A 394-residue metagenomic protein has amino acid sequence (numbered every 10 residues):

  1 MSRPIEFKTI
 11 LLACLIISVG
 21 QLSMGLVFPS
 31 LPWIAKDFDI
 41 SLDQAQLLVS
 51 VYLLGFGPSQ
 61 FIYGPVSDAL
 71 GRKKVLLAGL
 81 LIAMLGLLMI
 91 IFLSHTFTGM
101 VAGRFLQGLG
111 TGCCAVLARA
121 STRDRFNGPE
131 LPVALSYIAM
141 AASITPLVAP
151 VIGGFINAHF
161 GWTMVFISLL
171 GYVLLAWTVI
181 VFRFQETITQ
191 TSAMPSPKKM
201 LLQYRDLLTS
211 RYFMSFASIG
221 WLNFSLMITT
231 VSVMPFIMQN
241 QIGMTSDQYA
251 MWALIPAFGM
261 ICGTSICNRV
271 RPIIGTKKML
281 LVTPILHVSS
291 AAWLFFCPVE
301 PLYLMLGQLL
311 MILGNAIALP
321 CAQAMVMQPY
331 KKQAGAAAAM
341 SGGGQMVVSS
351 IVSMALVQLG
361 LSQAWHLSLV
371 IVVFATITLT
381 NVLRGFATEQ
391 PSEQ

Functional and structural regions predicted by a protein language model:
M1-R3, Q185-F216: Juxtamembrane intracellular "pre-TM" segments in multi-pass secondary transporters
P58-T96: Conserved MFS/SLC helix-loop-helix module at the cytosolic interface between two early adjacent transmembrane helices
Q60-G71, G263-T276: Helix-to-loop junctions at the C-terminal end of transmembrane segments in multipass secondary transporters
G86, T98-L106, L302-L310: Paired small-residue
G103-I144: Cytoplasmic helix-loop-helix junction between adjacent transmembrane helices in 12-TM secondary transporters
G171-Q190, N381-V382: C-terminal membrane-cytosol helix-exit motif in multi-pass small-molecule transporters
K277-A322: C-terminal transmembrane helical hairpin of 12-TM major facilitator-type secondary transporters
M327-L361, V370-I371: A late C-terminal transmembrane helix in Major Facilitator Superfamily
